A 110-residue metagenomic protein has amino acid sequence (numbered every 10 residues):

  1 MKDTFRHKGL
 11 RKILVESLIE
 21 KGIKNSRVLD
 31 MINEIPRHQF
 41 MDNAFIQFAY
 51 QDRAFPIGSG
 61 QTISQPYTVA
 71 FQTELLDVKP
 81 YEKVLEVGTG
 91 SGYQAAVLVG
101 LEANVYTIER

Functional and structural regions predicted by a protein language model:
M1-L85, Y93-A96, L101: Class I SAM-dependent transferase core
G90: Conserved glycine-rich SAM-binding loop
N104-E109: Conserved SAM-binding motif I beta-strand of class I
